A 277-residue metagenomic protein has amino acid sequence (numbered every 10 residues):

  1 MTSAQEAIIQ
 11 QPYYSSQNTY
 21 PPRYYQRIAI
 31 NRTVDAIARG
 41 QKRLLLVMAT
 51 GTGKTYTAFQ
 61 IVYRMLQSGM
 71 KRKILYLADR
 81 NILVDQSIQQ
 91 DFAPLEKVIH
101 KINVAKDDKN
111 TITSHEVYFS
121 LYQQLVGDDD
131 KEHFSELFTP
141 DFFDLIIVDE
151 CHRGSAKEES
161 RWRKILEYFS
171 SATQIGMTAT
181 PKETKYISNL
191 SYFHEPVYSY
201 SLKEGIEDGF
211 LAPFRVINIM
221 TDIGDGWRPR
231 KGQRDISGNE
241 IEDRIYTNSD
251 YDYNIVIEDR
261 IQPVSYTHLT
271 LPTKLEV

Functional and structural regions predicted by a protein language model:
M1-K73, I82, Q86-K97, T113-V117 (+3 more regions): ATP-dependent helicase/translocase motor core
T50, Y168-T184: Conserved helicase ATPase motor motifs in RecA-like P-loop NTPase domains
L83, Q124, R153, K182: Residues immediately C-terminal
N103-D108, Q123-Q124: Conserved helicase motor
H115-V117, D144, S171-I175: Loop/turn-to-beta-strand initiation segments
F138-E159, R163-Y168: SF2 helicase catalytic motif II
I187-L269: Interdomain helical connector at the RecA1-RecA2 junction of SF1/SF2 helicase-like NTPases
H268-V277: Single conserved hydrophobic/aromatic residue that forms the stacking wall/gate of nucleotide- or nucleobase-binding
